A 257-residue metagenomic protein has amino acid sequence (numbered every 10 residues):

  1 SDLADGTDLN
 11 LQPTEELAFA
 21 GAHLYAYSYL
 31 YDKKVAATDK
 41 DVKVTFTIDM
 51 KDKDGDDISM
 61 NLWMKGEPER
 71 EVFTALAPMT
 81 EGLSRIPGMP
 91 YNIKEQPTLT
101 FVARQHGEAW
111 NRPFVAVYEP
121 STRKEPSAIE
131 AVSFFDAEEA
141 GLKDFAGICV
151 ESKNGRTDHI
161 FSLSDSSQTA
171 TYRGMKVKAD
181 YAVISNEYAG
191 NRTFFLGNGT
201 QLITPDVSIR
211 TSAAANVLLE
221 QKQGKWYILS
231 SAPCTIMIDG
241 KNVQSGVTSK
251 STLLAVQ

Functional and structural regions predicted by a protein language model:
A4-Q96: Trp/Gly-enriched beta-strand surface patches
L9, F19-G21, A37, L99-R112 (+1 more regions): Non-catalytic terminal regions with compositionally biased, polar/charged low complexity
